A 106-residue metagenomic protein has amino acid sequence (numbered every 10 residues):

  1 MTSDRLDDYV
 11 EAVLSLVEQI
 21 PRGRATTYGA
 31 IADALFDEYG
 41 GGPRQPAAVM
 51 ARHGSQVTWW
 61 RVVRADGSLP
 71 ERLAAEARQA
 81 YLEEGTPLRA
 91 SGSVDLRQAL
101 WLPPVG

Functional and structural regions predicted by a protein language model:
T2-G106: Nucleic acid-binding interface residues in structured DNA/RNA-binding domains, emphasizing the DNA-engaging scaffolds
